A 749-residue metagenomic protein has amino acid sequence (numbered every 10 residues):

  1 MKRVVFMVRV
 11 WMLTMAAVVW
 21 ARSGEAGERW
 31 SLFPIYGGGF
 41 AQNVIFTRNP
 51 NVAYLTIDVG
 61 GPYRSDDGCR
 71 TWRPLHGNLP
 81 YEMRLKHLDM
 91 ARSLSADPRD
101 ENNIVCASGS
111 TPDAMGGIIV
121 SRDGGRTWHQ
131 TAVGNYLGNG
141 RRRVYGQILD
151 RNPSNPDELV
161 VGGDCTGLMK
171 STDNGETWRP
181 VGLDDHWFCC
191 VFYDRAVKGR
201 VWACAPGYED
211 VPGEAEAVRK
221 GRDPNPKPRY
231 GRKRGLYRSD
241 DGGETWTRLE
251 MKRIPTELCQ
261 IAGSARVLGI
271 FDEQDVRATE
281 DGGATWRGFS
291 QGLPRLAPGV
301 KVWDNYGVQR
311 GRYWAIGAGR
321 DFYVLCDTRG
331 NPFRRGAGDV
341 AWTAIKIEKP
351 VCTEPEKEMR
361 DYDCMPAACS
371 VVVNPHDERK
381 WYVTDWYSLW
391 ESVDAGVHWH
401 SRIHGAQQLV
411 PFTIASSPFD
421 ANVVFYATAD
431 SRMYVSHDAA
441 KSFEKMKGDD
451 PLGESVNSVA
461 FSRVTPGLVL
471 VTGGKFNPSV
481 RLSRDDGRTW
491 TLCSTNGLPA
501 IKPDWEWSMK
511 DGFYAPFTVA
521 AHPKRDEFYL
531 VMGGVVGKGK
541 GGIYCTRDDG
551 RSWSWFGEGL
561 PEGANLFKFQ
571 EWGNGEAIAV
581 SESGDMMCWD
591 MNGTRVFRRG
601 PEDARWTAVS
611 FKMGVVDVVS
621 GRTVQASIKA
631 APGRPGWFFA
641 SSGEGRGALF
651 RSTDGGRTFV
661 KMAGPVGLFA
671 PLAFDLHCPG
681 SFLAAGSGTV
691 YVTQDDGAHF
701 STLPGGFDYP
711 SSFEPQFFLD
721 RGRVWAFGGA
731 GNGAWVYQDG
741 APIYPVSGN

Functional and structural regions predicted by a protein language model:
M1-V4, V8-R9: Positively charged n-region of N-terminal signal peptides that target proteins for export
R9-V18: Bacterial N-terminal signal peptides
R22-N749: Extracellular glycan-interacting surfaces
